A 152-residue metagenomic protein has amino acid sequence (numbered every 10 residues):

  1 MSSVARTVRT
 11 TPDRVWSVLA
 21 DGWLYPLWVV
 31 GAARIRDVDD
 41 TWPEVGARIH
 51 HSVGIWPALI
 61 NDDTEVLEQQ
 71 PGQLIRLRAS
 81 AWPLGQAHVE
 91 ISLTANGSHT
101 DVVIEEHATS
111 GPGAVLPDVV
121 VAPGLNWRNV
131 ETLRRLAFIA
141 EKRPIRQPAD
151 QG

Functional and structural regions predicted by a protein language model:
M1-E44, E141, G152: Hydrophobic ligand-binding cavity/cleft-lining segments
M1-T7, D13, R48, N61 (+3 more regions): Intrinsic-disorder/low-complexity, polar/charged segments enriched in Ser/Thr/Lys/Arg/Asp/Glu/Gln
R6, V53, D62-E68, A79 (+1 more regions): Hydrophobic/aromatic beta-strand elements that line small-molecule binding cavities or substrate pockets in beta-rich
P12-D13, D40-P43, L67-G72, S92-D101: A short, structured loop/turn motif at beta-sheet edges
P43, W56-A58, P83-G85: Short glycine/serine/proline-enriched coil/turn segments at secondary-structure junctions
R48-G54, I75-W82: Short beta-strand segments that buttress and anchor functional surface loops
G54-I60, S110-G113: Short, cysteine-centered beta-strand-loop-beta hairpins and adjacent loop/turn segments enriched in charged/polar
R78-E131, F138, Q147-A149: Beta-strand/loop substructures that line and gate deep hydrophobic ligand-binding cavities in soluble
